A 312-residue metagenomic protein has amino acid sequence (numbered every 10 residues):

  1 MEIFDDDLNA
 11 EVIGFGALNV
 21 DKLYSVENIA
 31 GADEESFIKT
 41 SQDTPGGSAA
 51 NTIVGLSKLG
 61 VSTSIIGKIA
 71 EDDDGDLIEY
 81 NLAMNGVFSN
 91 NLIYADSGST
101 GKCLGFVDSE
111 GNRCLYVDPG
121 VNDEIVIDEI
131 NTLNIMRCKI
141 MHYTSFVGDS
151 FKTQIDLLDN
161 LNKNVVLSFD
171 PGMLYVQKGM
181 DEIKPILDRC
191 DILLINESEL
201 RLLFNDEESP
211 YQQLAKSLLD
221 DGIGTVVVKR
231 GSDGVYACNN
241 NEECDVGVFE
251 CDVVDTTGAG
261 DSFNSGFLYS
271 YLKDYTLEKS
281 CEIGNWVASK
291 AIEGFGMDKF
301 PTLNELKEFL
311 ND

Functional and structural regions predicted by a protein language model:
M1-K68, D73-M84: Glycine-rich phosphate/adenosyl-contacting loop at the front of the ribokinase-like
M1-L18, N81-Y94, V107-C244, Y275 (+1 more regions): Ribokinase/PfkB-type carbohydrate-kinase core domain
V20, Y24, E71, M173 (+4 more regions): Short, glycine/acidic-enriched loop or turn micro-motifs at the edges of active sites
S36-G47, D73, G98-S99, I125 (+4 more regions): Residues at secondary-structure transition points
I38, A49-I53, G75, Q154 (+3 more regions): A general structural signal for well-ordered alpha-helical segments in protein cores
L56, N196, G260: Short, conserved phosphate/pyrophosphate- and ester-handling motifs at nucleotide-, phospho-/glycolipid
D221, G247-D312: Conserved post-catalytic alpha-helical subdomain immediately downstream of the catalytic base and nucleotide-binding
